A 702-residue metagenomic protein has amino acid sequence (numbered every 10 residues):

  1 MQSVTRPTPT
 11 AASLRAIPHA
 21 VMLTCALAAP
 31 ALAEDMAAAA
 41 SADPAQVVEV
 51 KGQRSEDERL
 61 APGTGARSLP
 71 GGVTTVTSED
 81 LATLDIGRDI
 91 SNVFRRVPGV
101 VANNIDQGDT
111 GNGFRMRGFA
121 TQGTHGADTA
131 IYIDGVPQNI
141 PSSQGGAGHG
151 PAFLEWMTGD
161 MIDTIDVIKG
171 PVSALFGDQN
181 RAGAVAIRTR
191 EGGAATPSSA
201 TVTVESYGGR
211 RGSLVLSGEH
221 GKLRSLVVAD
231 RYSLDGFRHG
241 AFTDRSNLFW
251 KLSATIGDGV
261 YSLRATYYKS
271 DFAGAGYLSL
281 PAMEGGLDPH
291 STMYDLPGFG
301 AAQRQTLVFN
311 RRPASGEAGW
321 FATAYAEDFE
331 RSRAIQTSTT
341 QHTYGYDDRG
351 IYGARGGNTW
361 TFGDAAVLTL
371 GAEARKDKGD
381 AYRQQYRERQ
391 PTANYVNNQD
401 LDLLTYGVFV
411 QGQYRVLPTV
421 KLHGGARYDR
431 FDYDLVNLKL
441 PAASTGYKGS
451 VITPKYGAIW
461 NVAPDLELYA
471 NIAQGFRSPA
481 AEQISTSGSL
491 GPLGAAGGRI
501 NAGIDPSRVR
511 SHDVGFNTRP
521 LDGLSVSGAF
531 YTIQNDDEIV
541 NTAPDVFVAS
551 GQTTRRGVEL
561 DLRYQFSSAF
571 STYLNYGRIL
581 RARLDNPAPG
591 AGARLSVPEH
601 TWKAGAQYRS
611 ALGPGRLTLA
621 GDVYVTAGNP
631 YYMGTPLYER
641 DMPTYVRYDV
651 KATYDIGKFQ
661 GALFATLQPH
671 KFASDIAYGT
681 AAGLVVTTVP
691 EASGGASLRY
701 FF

Functional and structural regions predicted by a protein language model:
V4, T572, Y624-G634, T653-F702: C-terminal beta-signal and adjacent terminal beta-strands/loops of Gram-negative outer-membrane beta-barrel proteins
M36, L417-L422, F431, S525-N535 (+2 more regions): Gram-negative outer-membrane beta-barrel transporters
E58, P70, S91-I140: Extracytoplasmic beta-strand/coil segments of soluble accessory domains associated with Gram-negative outer-membrane
I90-V93, G113-R117, Y132-D134, G150-E155 (+4 more regions): N-terminal periplasmic accessory domains that precede and gate Gram-negative outer-membrane beta-barrel machines
V136-K169: Short acidic/polar hinge/loop motifs at secondary-structure boundaries that mediate gating or recognition
P197-S199, V204-S233, R238-G276, P297-G319 (+2 more regions): Transmembrane beta-barrel wall of Gram-negative outer-membrane proteins
D271, L278-G286, K378-R389, R430-N437 (+7 more regions): Surface-exposed extracellular loop regions of Gram-negative outer-membrane beta-barrel proteins, predominantly
N310-A314, G319-T337, N461, E467-A473 (+7 more regions): Membrane-embedded beta-barrel scaffold of Gram-negative outer-membrane proteins
